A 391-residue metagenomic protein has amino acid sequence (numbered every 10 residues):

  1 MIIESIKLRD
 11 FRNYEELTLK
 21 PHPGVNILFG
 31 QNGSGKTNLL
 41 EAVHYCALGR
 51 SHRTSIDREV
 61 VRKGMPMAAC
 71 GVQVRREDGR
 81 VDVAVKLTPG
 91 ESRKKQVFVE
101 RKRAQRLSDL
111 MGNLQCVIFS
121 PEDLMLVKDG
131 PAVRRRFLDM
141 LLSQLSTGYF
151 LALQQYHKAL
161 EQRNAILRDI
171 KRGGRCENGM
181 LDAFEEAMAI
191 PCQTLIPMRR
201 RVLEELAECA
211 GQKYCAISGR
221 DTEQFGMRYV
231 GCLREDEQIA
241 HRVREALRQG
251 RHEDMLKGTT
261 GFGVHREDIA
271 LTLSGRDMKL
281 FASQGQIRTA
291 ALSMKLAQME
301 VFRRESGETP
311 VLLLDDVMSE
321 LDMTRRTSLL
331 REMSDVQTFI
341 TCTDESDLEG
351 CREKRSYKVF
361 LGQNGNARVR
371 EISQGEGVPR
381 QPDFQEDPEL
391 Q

Functional and structural regions predicted by a protein language model:
M1-Q31, Y45, R175-V311, E320-T324 (+4 more regions): Conserved NTPase motor "head" modules and their coupling/switch loops across ABC/AAA+ ATPases, GTPases, and GHKL ATPases
K36: Conserved lysine of the Walker
A47-M125, P131-V133, L142-L145, Y149 (+2 more regions): Nucleotide-state sensing region of NTPase/ATPase domains
V72, Q337-D344: Structural recognition of the conserved hydrophobic beta-strand(s) that form the central parallel beta-sheet of P-loop
A104, S108-C116, S120-I190: A conserved P-loop NTPase coupling/switch region
M140, S346-V359: Short regulatory helix/loop adjacent to the ATP-binding pocket of P-loop NTPases
D315-V317: Walker B catalytic acidic pair
